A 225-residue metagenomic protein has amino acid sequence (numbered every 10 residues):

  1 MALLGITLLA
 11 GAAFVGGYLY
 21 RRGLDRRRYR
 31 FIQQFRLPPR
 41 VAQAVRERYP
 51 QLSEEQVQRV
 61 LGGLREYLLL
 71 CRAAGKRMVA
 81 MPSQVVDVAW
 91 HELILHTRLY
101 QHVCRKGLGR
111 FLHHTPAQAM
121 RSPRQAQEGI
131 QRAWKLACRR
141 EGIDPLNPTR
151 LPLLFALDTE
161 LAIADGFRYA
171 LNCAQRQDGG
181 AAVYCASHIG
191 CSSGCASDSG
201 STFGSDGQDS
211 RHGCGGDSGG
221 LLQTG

Functional and structural regions predicted by a protein language model:
A2-G225: Acidic, Ser/Thr/Pro-rich intrinsically disordered cytosolic tails and loops of eukaryotic transmembrane proteins
